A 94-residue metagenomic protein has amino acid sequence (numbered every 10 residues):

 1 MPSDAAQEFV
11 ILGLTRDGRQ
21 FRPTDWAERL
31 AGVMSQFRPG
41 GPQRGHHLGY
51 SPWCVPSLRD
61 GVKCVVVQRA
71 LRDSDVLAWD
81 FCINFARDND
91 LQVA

Functional and structural regions predicted by a protein language model:
M1, P52-C54, W79-D80: Intrinsically disordered, low-complexity boundary segments flanking structured domains
M1-V33: N-terminal, charge-rich interaction modules
P2, D25-A27, P42, H46 (+1 more regions): Generic preference for flexible, low-structure residues
E28, S35-D73: Short, intrinsically disordered low-complexity segments
M34-R38, D90-V93: Glycine-rich loops and low-complexity Gly/Arg-rich segments that provide flexible linkers or classic glycine-based
D60-A94: Short, compact, well-ordered microdomains
